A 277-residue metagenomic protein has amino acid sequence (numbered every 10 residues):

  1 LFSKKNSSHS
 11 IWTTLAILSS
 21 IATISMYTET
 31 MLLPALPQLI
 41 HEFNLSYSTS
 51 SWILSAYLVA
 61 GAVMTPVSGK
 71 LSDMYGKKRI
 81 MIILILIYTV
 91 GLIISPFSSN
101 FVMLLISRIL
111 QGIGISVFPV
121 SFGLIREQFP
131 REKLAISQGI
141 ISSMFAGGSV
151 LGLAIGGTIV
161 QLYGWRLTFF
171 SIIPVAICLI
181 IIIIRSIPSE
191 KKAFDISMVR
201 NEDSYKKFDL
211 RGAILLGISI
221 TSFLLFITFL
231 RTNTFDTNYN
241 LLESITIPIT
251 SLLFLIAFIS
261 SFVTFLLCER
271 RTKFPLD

Functional and structural regions predicted by a protein language model:
L1-K5, R185-N201, S222-D277: Membrane-helix boundary/linker segments in multi-pass transporters
T13-S68, F118: Extracytoplasmic
N44, G76, P96-M103, P130 (+1 more regions): Helix-breaking motifs and short loop linkers at transmembrane-helix boundaries and internal kinks in secondary membrane
V63-S99: Conserved MFS/SLC helix-loop-helix module at the cytosolic interface between two early adjacent transmembrane helices
V102-S116: Hydrophobic core of transmembrane alpha-helices in multi-pass small-molecule transporters, especially MFS/SLC-type
V117-F129: Intracellular juxtamembrane helix-capping segments at the cytosolic ends of symmetry-related transmembrane helices
A146-I183, Y205-L216, L224-F254: Helix-loop-helix hairpin linking two adjacent transmembrane segments in secondary transporters
